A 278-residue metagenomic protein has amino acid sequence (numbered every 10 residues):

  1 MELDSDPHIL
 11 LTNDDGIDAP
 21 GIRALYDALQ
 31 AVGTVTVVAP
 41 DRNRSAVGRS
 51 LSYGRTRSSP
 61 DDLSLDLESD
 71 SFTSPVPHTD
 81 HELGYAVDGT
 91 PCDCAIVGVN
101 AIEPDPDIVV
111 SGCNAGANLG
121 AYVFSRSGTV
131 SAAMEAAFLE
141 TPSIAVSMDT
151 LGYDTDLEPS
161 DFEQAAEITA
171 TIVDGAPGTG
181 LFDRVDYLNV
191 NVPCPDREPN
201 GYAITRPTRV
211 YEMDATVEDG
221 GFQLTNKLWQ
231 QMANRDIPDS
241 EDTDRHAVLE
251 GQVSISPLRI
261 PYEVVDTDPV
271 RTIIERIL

Functional and structural regions predicted by a protein language model:
E2-S5, A24-A101, D105: A cross-family phosphate/adenosyl-ligand binding-site feature
T12, V38-A39, S111-N114, V146-S147 (+2 more regions): Short beta-strand segments
T12-D18, V123-S125: Short, glycine-rich nucleotide/cofactor-binding loops
D15, N43, T90-P91, N114-A117 (+2 more regions): Short glycine-rich anion-binding loops that position phosphate/pyrophosphate groups of nucleotides and phosphorylated
V97, E103-G152: Internal, conserved structured core segments that host functional sites
F138-A166, A170, P177: Phosphate/ribose-phosphate-bearing ligand recognition and processing surfaces, centered on ADP-ribose/NAD(+/P+) systems
S160-L278: Electrostatically charged, flexible surface regions
